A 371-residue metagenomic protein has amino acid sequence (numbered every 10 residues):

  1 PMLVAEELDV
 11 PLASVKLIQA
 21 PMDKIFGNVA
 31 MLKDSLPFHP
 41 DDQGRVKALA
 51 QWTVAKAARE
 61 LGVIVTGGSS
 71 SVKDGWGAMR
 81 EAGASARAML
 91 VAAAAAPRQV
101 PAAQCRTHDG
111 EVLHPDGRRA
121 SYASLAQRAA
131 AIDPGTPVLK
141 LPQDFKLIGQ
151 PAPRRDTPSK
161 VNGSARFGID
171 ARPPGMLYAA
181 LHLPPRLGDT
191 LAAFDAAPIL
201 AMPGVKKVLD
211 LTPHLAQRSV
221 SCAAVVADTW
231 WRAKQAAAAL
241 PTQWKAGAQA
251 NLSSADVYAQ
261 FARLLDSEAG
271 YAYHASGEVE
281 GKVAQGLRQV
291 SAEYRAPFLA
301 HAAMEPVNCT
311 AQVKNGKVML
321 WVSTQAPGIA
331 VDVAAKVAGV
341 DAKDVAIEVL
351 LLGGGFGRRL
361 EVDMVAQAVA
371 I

Functional and structural regions predicted by a protein language model:
P1-I371: Structural alpha/beta core scaffold segments of enzyme domains
